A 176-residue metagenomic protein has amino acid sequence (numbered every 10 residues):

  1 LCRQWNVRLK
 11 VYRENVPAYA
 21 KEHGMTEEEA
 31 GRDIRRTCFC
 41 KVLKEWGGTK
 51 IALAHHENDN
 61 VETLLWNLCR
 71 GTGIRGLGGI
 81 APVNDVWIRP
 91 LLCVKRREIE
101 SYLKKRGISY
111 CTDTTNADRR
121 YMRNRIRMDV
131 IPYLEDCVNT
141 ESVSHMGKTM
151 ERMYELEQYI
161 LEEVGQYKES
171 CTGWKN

Functional and structural regions predicted by a protein language model:
L1-I131: Core alpha/beta nucleotide-donor-binding catalytic domains of modification enzymes
Y121-N176: ATP/NTP-dependent adenylation/nucleotidyl-transfer catalytic domains that generate, transfer, or process NMP-activated
